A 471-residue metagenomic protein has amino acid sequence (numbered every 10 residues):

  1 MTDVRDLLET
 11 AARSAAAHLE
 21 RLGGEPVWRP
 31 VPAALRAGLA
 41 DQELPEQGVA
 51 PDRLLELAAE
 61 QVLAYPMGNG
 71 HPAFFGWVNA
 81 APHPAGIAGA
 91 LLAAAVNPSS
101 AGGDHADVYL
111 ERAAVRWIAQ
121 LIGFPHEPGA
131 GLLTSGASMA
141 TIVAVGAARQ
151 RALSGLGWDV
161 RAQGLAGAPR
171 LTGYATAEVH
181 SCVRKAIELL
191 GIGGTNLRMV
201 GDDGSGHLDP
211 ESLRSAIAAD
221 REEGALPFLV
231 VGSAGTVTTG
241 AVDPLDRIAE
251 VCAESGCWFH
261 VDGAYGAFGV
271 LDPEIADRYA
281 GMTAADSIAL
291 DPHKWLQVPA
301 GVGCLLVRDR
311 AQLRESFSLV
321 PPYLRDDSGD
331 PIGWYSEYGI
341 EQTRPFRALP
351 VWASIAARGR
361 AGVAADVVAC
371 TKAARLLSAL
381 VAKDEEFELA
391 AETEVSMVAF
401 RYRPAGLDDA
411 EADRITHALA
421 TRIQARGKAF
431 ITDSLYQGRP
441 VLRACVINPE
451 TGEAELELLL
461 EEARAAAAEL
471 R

Functional and structural regions predicted by a protein language model:
M1-E127, T421-A425, A429, C445-I447 (+3 more regions): N-terminal entrance/gating region of PLP-dependent enzymes' catalytic architecture
A106, A140-R314: Conserved PLP-enzyme active-site core in the AAT-like
I118-A147, R198-G201: Short loop-beta-helix segment that forms the pyridoxal 5′-phosphate
E127-P128, A168, A391-S396, L435-V441: Short Gly/Ser/Thr- and Asp/Glu-enriched loop/turn motifs at secondary-structure junctions
S255, A280-E385: Active-site C-terminal subdomain of aminotransferase-like
L389-I423: Conserved PLP-binding catalytic core of the aspartate aminotransferase-like
A399-D409, K428-L458: Conserved PLP-binding active-site segment of the aspartate aminotransferase-like
